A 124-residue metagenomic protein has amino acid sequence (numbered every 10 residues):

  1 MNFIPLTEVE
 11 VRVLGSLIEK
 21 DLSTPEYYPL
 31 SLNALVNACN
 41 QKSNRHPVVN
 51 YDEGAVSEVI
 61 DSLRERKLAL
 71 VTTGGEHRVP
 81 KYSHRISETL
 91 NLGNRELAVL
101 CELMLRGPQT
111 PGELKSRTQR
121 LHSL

Functional and structural regions predicted by a protein language model:
M1-V11, S23-E26, N44, V49 (+1 more regions): Eukaryotic, polar/proline-rich low-complexity intrinsically disordered regions
V9, S31, L92-R95: N-terminal positioning helix adjacent to the helix-turn-helix/winged-helix DNA-binding module
R12-E19, A98-V99: Pre-recognition alpha-helix immediately N-terminal to the DNA-recognition helix within helix-turn-helix or winged-helix
G15-I18, N40, M104-L105: Short, locally clustered residues in the helix-turn-helix/winged-helix DNA-binding domain
T24-V49, P108-L124: Short acidic, hydrophobic short linear motifs in intrinsically disordered regions
S57-I60, R64-G74: A short, conserved structural fragment
G75-E113: Short, amphipathic alpha-helical interaction segments positioned at domain boundaries
